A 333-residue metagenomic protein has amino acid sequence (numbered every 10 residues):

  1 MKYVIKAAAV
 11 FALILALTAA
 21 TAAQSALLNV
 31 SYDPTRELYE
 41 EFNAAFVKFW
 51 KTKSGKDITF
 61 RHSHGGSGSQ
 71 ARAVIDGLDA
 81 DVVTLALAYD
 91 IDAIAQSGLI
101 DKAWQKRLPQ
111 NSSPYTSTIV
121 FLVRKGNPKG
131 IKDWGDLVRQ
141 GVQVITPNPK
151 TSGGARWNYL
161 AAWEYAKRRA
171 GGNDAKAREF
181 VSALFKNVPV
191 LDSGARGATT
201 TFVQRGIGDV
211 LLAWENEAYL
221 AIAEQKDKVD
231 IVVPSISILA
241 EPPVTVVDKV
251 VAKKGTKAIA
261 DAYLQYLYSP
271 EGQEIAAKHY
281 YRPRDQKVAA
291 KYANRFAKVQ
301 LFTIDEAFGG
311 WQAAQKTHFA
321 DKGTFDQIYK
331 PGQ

Functional and structural regions predicted by a protein language model:
M1-K6: Positively charged n-region of N-terminal signal peptides that target proteins for export
A8-T18: Bacterial N-terminal signal peptides
Q24-S152, K330: N-terminal segment of the mature folded domain
V30-Y32, V123-K125, Q143-A170, L184-V188 (+1 more regions): Short beta-strand->loop
I119-N127, E241-A258, I275-H279: A bilobed periplasmic-binding-protein/Venus flytrap-type ligand-binding module shared by bacterial periplasmic
G126-K132, T151, E164-G172, V250-A258: Short helix-loop capping/hinge motifs at secondary-structure junctions, enriched in acidic/polar residues
R169-S235: Ligand-binding pocket segment of bilobal, Venus flytrap-like solute-binding proteins
V251-Q333: Extracellular/periplasmic juxtamembrane helices and adjacent flexible linkers that interface with membrane partners
